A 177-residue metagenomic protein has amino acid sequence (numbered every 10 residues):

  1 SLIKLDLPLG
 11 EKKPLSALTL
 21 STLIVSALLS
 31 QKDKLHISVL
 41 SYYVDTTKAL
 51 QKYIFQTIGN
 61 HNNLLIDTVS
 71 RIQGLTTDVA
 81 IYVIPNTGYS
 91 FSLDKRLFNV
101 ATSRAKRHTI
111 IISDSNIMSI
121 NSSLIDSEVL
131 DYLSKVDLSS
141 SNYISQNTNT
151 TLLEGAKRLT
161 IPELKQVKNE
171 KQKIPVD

Functional and structural regions predicted by a protein language model:
S1-I112, N116-S119, S127: Core RecA-like ATPase module of SF1/SF2 helicases and allied nucleic-acid translocases
S1-I3, F55-T57, F91-D177: Helicase C-terminal subdomain and adjacent C-terminal extension
